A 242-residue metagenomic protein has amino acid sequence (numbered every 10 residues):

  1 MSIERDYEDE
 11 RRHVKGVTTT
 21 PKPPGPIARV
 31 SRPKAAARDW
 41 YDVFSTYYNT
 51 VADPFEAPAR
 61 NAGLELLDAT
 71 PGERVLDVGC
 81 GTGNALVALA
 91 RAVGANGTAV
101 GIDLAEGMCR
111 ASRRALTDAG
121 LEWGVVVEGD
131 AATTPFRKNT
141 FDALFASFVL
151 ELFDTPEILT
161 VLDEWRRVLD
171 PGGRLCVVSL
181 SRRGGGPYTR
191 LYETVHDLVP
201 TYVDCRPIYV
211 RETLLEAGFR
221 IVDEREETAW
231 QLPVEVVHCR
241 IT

Functional and structural regions predicted by a protein language model:
E4-D68, N84, A88, A111 (+2 more regions): Conserved class I S-adenosyl-L-methionine
L76-T133: Class I SAM-dependent methyltransferase SAM/SAH-binding core
A132-L144: A short acidic, Gly/Pro-enriched loop at the edge of an enzyme's catalytic core that lines a small-molecule cofactor
A143-P156: A short SAM/SAH-binding and catalytic strip from SAM-dependent methyltransferases
L159-P171: A short glycine-rich, Lys/Arg-flanked "PGG" loop and its adjoining helix->strand segment in the class I
G172-S179: Conserved beta-strand signature within the Rossmann-like core of class I S-adenosyl-L-methionine
Y202-G218: Short alpha-helix
G218-F219, E226-T242: Core SAM-dependent methyltransferase catalytic element
